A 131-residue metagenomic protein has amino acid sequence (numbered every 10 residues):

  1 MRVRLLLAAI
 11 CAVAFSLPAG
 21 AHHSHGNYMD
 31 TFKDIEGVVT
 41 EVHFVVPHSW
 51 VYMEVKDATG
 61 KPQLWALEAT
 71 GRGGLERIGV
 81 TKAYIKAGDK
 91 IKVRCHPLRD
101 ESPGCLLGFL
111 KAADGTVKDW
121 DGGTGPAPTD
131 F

Functional and structural regions predicted by a protein language model:
M1-L7: Bacterial N-terminal signal peptides that target proteins for export
L7-P18: Bacterial N-terminal signal peptides
G20-K33: Short boundary/loop segments of OB/S1/cold-shock single-stranded nucleic-acid-binding domains
G37-V39: Conserved hydrophobic positions within beta-strands
V45-V55: Short aromatic-glycine-enriched beta-strand elements
E68-R77: Short, structured beta-strand/loop micro-motifs enriched in basic residues and often containing a Trp
R77-K92: Short nucleic-acid-contacting surface segments enriched for D/E, G, S/T with interspersed K/R
L98-G123: OB-fold/S1-family single-stranded nucleic acid-binding modules
